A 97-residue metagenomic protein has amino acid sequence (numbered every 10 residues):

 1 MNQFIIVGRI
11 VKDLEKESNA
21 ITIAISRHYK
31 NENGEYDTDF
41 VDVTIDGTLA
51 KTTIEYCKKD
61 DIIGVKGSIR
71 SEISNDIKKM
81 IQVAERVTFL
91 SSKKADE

Functional and structural regions predicted by a protein language model:
M1-E97: Single-stranded nucleic acid-binding surfaces, predominantly the OB-fold ssDNA-binding core
